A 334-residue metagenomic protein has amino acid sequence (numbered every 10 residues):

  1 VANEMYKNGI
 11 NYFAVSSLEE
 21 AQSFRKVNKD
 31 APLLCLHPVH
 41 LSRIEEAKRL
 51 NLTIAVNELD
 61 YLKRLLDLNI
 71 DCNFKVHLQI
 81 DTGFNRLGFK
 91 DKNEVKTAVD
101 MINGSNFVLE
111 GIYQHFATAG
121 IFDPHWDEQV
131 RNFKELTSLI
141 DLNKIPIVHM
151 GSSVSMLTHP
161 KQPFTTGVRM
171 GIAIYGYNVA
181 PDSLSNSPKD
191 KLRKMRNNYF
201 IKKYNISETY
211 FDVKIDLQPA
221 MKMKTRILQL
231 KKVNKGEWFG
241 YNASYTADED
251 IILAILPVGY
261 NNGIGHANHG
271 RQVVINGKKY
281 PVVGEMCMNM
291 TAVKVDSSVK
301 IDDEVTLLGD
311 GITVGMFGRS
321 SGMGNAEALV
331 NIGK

Functional and structural regions predicted by a protein language model:
V1-L139, N143-H149, P163: Active-site-proximal beta-alpha core segment in soluble small-molecule metabolic enzymes
E19-E20, V39, N57-D60, D127-K334: Active-site anion/phosphate-binding pocket segments in diverse small-molecule metabolic enzymes
